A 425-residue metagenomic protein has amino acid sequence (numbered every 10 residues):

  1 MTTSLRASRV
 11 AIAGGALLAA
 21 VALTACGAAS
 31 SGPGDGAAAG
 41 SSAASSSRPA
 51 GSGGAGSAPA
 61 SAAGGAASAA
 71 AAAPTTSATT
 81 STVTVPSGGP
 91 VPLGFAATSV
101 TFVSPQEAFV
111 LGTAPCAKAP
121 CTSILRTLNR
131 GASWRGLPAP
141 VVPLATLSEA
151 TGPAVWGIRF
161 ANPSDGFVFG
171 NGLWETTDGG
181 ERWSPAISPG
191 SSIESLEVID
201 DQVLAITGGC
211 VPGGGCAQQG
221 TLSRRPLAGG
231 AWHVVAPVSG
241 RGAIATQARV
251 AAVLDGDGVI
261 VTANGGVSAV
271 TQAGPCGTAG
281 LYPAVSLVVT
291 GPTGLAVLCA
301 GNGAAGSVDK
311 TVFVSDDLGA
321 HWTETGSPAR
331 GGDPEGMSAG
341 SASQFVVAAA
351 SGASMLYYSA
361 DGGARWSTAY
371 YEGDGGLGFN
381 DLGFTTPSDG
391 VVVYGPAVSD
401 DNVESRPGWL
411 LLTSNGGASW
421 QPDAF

Functional and structural regions predicted by a protein language model:
T2-F425: Extracellular glycan-interacting surfaces
